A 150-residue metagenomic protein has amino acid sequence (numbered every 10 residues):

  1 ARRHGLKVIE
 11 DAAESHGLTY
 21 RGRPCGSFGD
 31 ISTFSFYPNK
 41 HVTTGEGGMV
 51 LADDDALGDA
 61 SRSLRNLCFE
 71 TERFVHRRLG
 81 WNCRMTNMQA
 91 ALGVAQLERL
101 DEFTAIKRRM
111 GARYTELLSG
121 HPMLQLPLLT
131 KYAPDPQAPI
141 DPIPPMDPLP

Functional and structural regions predicted by a protein language model:
A1, L6-I9, F36, G48 (+1 more regions): Hydrophobic packing within well-folded, soluble alpha/beta domains
A1-G22, D54: Catalytic PLP-binding core of fold-type I/II PLP enzymes
R3, F28, S119-H121: Short, well-ordered coil/turn elements that cap or connect secondary structure elements
K7, T19, D55-P150: PLP-dependent aminotransferase class I/II
E10-A12, F36, L128-T130: A cross-domain feature marking catalytic cores of carbohydrate-active enzymes and several ubiquitous metabolic/repair
H16, C25, V42, W81 (+1 more regions): Short clusters of hydrophobic/aromatic residues that line enzyme substrate/ligand-binding pockets
R21-P24, N39, R78: Short, flexible, glycine/charge-rich loop motifs used to bind or transfer phosphoryl groups or to couple energy/partner
S27-F69, N87-A90: Active-site PLP attachment segment
